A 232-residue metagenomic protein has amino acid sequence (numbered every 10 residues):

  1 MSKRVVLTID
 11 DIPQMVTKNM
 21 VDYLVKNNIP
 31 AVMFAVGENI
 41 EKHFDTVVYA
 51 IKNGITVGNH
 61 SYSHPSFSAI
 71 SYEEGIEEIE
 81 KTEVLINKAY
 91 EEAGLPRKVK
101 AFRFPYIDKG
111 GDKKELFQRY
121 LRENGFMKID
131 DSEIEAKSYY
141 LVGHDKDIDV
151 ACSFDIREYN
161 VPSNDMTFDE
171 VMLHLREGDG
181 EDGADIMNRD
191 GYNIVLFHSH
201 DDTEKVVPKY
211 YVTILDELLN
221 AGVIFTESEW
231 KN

Functional and structural regions predicted by a protein language model:
M1-F104, G110, E217, I224 (+1 more regions): Active-site beta->alpha N-cap acidic-glycine motif
R4-V5, Y192-I194: Residue-level preference for the first positions of well-ordered beta-strands
E41, S66-N193, D201-L218: Catalytic domains of cell-wall/extracellular-matrix polysaccharide-remodeling enzymes, centered on de-N-acetylation
H60-Y62, E133, H198: Short loop/turn segments at strand-loop or loop-helix junctions that form parts of catalytic or ligand-binding pockets
D131, G222-T226: Short beta-strand edge/turn micro-motifs at domain boundaries
I194-H198, E227-S228: Conserved active-site loop/cleft motifs that coordinate metal ions or position small ligands
Y210, W230-N232: C-terminal accessory extensions appended to soluble enzyme cores
